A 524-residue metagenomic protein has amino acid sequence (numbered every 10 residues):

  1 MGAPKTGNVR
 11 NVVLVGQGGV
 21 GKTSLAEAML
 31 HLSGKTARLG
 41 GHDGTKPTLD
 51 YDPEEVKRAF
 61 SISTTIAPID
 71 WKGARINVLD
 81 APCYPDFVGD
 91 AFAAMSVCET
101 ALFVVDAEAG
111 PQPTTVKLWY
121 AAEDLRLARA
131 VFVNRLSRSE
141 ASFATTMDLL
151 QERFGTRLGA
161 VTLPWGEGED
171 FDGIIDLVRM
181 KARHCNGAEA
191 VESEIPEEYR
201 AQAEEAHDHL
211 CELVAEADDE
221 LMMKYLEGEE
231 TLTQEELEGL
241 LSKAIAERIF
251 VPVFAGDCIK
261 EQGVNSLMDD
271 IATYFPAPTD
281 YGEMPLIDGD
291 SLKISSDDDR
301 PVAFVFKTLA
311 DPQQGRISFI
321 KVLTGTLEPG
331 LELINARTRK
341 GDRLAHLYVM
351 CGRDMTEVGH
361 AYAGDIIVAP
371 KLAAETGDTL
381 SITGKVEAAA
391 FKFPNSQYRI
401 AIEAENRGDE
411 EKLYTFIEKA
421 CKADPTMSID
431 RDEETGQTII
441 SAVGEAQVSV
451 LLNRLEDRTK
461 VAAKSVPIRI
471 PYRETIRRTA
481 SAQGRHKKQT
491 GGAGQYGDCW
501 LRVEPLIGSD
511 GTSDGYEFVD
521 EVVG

Functional and structural regions predicted by a protein language model:
M1-G524: Structural and coupling elements of P-loop NTPases
